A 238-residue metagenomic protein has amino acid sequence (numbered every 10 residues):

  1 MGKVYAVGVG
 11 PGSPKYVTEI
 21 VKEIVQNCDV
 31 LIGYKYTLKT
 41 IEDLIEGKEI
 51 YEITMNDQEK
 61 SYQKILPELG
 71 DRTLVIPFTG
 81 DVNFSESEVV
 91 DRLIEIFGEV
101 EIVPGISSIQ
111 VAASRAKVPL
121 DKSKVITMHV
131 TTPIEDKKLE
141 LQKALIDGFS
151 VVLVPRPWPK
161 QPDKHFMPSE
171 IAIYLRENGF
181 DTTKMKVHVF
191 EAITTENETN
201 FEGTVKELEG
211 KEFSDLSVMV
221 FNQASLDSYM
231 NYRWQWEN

Functional and structural regions predicted by a protein language model:
M1-V103, Q110-V111, L208, S217-V218: Class I S-adenosyl-L-methionine
G2-A6, L145-N238: A contiguous loop/helix-start segment that scaffolds small-molecule binding in enzyme catalytic cores
S13, G80, F84-F149, E202 (+2 more regions): Class I SAM-dependent methyltransferase SAM-binding "motif I" and its flanking Rossmann-like core
C28-L31, E68, I96, R115-P119 (+2 more regions): Change "in soluble alpha/beta enzymes" to "in soluble alpha/beta proteins
G33-Y36, T54-N56, T79-D81, H129 (+3 more regions): Structural motif
E42, S61, S85, I134-D136 (+3 more regions): Generic domain-boundary/flexible-linker signal
N56-Y62, S108-I109, T131-I134, T194-E198 (+1 more regions): A short acidic, often aromatic-flanked loop/helix-cap motif at beta-alpha or helix-coil junctions that lines enzyme
S61-I65, E140-L141, I171: Generic hydrophobic alpha-helical segments
